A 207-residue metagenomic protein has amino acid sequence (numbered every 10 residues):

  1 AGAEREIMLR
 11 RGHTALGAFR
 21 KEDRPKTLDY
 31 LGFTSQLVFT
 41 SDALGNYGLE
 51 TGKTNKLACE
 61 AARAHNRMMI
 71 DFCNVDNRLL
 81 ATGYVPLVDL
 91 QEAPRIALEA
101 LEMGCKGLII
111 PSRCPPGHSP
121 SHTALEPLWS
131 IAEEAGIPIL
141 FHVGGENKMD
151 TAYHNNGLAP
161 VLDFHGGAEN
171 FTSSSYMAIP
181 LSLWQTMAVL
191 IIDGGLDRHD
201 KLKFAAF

Functional and structural regions predicted by a protein language model:
A1-F207: Helix-coil boundary/capping segments in enzymes
